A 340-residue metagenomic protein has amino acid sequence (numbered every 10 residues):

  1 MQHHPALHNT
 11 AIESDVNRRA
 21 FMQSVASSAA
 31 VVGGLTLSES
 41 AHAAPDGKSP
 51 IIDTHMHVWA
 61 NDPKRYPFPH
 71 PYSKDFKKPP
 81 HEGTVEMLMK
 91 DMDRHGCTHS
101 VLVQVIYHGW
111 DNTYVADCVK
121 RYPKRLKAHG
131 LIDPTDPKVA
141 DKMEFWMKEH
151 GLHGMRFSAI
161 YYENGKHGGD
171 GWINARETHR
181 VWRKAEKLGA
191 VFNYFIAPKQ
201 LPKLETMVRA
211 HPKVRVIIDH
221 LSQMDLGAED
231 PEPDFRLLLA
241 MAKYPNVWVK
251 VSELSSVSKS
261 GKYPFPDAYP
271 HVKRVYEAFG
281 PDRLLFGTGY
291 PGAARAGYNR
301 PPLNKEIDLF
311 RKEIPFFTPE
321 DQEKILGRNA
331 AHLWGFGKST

Functional and structural regions predicted by a protein language model:
Q2-H8, D15-G33, P45-T54, Y72-H99 (+3 more regions): Mid-to-C-terminal alpha-helical segments outside catalytic/metal-binding sites
A41-A43: Boundary at the C-terminal end of the N-terminal hydrophobic targeting segment
H55-N61, H220: Histidine-centered divalent metal-coordination motifs
A60-E86, D91-H95, E149-G168, V214-R215 (+2 more regions): Active-site gating loops and adjacent loop-to-helix segments of metal-dependent hydrolytic enzymes
T84-L88, D111-Y114, K138-K142, L201-L204 (+1 more regions): Alpha-helical scaffolding within the catalytic cores of extracellular/periplasmic polymer-degrading hydrolases
T98, H108-K199, T206, K250-L254 (+1 more regions): Active-site gating/metal-coordination segments in enzymes
H153, D170-F286, A294, D321 (+1 more regions): Catalytic pocket-lining loop regions of alpha/beta-barrel enzymes, especially the amidohydrolase/enolase/GH5 lineages
